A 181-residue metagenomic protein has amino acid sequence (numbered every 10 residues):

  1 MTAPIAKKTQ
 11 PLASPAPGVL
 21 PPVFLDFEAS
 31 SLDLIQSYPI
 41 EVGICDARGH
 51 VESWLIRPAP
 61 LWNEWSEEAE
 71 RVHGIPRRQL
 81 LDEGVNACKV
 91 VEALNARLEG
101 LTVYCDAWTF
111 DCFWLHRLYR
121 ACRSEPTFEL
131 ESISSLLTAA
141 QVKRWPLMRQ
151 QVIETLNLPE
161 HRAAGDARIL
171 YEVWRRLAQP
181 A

Functional and structural regions predicted by a protein language model:
M1, K8, L101, S134-L137: Intrinsically disordered/low-complexity terminal segments and short unstructured peptides
T2-A16, V173, A181: Intrinsically disordered, low-complexity terminal extensions that flank but exclude the folded catalytic cores
K8-F110, V152-I153, N157: Conserved non-catalytic scaffold segment of RNase H-like nuclease domains
S37-P39, P126-E129: A broad structural signal for short, well-ordered beta-strand segments within beta-sheet-rich domains
I40-G43, Y119-R123: Glycine-rich, phosphate-binding/catalytic loops in enzymes
T102-W108, F113-L118, M148-A181: Acidic, Mg2+-coordinating catalytic module of metal-dependent nucleases/exonucleases that use a two-metal-ion mechanism
T127-R149: Short, flexible loop segments at boundaries between secondary-structure elements
